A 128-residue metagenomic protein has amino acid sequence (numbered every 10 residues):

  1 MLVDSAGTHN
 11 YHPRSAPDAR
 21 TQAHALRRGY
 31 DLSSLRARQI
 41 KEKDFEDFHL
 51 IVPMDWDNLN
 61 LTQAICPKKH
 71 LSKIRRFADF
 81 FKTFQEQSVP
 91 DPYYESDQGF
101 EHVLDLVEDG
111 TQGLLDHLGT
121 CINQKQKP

Functional and structural regions predicted by a protein language model:
M1-D47, D116-K127: Conserved active-site segments centered on acidic
S5, P53-M54: Small/polar loops that bind or transfer phosphate-bearing groups
L50, W56, N60-P128: Phosphate-binding/catalytic loops
